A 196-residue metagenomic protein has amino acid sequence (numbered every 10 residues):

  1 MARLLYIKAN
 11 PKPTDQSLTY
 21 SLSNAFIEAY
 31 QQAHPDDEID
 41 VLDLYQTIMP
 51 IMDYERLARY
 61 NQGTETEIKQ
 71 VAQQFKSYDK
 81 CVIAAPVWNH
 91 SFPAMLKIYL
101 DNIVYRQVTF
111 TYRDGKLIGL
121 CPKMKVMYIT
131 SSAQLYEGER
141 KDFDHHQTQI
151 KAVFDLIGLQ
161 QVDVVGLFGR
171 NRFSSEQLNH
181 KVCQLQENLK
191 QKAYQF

Functional and structural regions predicted by a protein language model:
M1-D101, Y105, Q184-F196: N-terminal beta1-alpha1-beta2 submodule of the flavodoxin-like/Rossmannoid cofactor-binding fold
R3, E38, M124-K125, Q160-Q161: Residues at the starts of beta-strands that form the adenosine-phosphate
Y6, I83, V126-T130, V164: Structural beta-sheet core signal
N10-P13, S132-Y136, G169-F173: A short, flexible beta-alpha/helix-coil linker loop
G63-Y78, L117-I118, H145, L159 (+1 more regions): Functional cleft and adjacent loop/helix regions within the main domain that mediate ligand binding or catalysis
I103-G115: Conserved nucleotide-sugar donor-interacting segment of glycosyltransferase catalytic cores, predominantly GT-B
Y112-L156: Short, glycine-/small-residue-rich phosphate/pyrophosphate-handling segment
G138-F196: Glycine-rich phosphate/pyrophosphate-binding loop and the adjoining helix
